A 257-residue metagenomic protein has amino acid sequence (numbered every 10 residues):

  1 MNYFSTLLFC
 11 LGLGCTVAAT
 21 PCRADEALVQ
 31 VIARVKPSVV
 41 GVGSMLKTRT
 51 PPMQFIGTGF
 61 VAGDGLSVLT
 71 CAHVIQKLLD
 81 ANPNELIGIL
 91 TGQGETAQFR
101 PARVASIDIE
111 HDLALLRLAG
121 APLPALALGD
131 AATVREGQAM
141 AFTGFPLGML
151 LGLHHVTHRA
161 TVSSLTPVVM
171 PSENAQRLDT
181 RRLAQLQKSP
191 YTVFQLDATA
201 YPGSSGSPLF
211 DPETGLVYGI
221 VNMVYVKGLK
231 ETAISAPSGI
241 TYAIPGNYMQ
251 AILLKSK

Functional and structural regions predicted by a protein language model:
M1-F9: Bacterial N-terminal signal peptides that target proteins for export
L8-A18: Bacterial N-terminal signal peptides
A19-A24: Boundary at the C-terminal end of the N-terminal hydrophobic targeting segment
E26-L28, M45-C71, F99-R100, G206 (+2 more regions): A conserved glycine-rich beta-strand in the N-terminal activation segment of trypsin-fold
Q30-V31, R103-A105, A119-H154: Active-site substrate-binding loop(s) of clan PA
V35-P52, L118-A125, V156-L254: Active-site region of chymotrypsin-like
A62-G63, A81, V134-R135, P212: Short, well-ordered loop/turn sites that connect or cap secondary structure elements
G63-I109: Catalytic-histidine neighborhood of serine endopeptidases, predominantly the chymotrypsin-like S1/PA family
